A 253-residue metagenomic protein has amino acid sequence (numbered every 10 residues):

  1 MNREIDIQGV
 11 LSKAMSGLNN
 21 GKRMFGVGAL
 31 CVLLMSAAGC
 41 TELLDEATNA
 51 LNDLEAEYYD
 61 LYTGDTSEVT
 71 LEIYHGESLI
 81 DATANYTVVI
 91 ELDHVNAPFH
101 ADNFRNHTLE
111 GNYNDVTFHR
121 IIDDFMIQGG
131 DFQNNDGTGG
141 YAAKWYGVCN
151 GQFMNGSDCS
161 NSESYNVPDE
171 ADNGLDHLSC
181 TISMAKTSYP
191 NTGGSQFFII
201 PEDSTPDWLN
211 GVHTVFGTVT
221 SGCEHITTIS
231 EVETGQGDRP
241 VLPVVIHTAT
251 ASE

Functional and structural regions predicted by a protein language model:
M1-T48: Secretory targeting signatures
C40-E253: Cyclophilin-like peptidyl-prolyl cis-trans isomerases
